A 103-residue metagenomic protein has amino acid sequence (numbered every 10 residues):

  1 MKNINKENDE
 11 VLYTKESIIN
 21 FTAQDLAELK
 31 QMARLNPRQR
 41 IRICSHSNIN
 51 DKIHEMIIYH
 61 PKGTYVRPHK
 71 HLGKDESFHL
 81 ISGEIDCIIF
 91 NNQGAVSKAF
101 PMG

Functional and structural regions predicted by a protein language model:
M1-I53, K98-G103: A short, N-terminal "cap"/entry segment at the start of jelly-roll beta-barrel domains of the cupin/DSBH fold
H46, I58, I88: Residues in well-ordered beta-strands of folded domains
I57-K74: Conserved short histidine dyad/triad with adjacent acidic residue
K62, Q93-G94: A short acidic/small-residue loop/turn micro-motif
G73-Q93: Glycine- and acidic-residue-biased ligand/ion/polar-headgroup-sensing regions
